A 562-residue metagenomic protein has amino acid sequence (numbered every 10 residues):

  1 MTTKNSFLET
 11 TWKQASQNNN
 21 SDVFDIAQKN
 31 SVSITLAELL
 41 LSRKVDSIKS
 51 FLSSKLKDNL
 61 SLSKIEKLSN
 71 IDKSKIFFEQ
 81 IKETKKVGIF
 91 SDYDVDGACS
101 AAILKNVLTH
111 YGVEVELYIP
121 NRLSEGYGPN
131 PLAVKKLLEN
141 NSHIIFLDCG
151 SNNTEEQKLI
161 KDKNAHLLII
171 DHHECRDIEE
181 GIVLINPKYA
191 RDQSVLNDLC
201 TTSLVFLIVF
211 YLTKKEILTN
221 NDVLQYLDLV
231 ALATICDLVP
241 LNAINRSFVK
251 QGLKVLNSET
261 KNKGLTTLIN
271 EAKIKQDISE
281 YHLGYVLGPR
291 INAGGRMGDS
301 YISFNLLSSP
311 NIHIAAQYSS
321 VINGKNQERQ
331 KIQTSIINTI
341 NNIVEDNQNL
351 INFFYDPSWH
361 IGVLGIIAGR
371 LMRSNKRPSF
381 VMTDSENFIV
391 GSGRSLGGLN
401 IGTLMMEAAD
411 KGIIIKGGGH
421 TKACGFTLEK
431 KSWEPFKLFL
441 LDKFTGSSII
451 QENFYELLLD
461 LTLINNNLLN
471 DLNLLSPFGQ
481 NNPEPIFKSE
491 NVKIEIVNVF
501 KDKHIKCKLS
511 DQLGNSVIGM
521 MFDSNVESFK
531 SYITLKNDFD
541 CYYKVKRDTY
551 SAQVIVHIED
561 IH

Functional and structural regions predicted by a protein language model:
F7, Q14-H143, D162-A165, E180 (+4 more regions): Hydrophobic helix-and-loop "lid/oligomerization" segment in the mid-to-C-terminal part of catalytic domains
G97, S124-G126, F146-N153, Y550-S551: Acidic, metal-coordinating catalytic cores used for nucleic-acid/nucleotide bond scission and strand-transfer chemistry
K135, N140-D198, T202, F206-K215 (+1 more regions): Active-site cavity-forming subdomains of large catalytic enzyme subunits
L238, K254, S258, N262 (+1 more regions): A contiguous loop/helix-start segment that scaffolds small-molecule binding in enzyme catalytic cores
I505-C507, F539-C541, V554-H557: Hydrophobic residues positioned within well-ordered beta-strands of beta-sheet architectures
V526-Y542: Short nucleic-acid-contacting surface segments enriched for D/E, G, S/T with interspersed K/R
Y550-H562: OB-fold/S1-family single-stranded nucleic acid-binding modules
